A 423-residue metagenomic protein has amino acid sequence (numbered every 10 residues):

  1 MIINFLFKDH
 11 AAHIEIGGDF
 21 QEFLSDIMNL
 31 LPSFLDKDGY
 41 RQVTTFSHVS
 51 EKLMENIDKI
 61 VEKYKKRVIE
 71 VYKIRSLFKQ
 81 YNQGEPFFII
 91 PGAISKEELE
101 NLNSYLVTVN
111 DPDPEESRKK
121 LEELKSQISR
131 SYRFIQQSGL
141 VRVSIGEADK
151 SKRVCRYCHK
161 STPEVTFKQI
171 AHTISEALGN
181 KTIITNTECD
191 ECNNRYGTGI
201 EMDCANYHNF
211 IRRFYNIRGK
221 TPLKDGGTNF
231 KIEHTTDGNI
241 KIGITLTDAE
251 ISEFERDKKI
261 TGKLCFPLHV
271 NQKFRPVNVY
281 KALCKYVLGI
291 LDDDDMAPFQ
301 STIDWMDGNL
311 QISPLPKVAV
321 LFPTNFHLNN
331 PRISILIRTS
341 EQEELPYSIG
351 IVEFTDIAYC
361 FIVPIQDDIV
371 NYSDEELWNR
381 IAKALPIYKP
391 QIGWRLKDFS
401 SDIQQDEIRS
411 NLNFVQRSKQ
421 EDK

Functional and structural regions predicted by a protein language model:
H10-A11, F20-F23, M28-K73, T261-K423: C-terminal, charged low-complexity interaction regions
K59-S138: Low-complexity, highly charged intrinsically disordered N-terminal segments that act as targeting/localization
S131-S144, K168-E176: Short Cys/His-rich Zn2+-coordinating modules
S138-K152, L178-I183: Short, flexible, mixed-charge glycine/proline-rich loop motifs that serve as phosphate/nucleic-acid-contacting
C155-C158, C189-C192: Short cysteine-rich clusters marking metal-coordination/redox-active sites
S161-T185, I200-M202: Histidine-centered nuclease catalytic patch
Y196-G238: Polybasic, low-complexity binding patches
I232-K259: Short flanking/linker segments adjacent to small metal-binding domains or redox-active Cys/His motifs
